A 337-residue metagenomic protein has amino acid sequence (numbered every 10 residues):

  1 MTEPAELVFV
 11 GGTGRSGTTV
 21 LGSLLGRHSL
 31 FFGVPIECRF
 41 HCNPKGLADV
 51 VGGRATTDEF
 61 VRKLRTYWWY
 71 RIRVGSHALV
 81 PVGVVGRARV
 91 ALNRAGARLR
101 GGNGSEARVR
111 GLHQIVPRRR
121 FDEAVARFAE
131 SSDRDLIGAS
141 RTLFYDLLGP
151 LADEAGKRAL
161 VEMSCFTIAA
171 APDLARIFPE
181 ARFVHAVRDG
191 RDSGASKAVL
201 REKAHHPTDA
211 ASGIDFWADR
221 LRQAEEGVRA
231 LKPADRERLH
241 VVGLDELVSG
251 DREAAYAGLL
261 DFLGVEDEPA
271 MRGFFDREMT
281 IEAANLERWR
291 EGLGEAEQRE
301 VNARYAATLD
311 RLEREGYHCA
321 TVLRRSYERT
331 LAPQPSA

Functional and structural regions predicted by a protein language model:
M1-F9, V125-A129, A198-R201, H206-P207 (+3 more regions): PAPS-dependent sulfotransferases, especially Golgi type II membrane carbohydrate sulfotransferases
T2, L136-E154, C165-D173, I177 (+1 more regions): PAPS-dependent sulfotransferase catalytic domain
L7-V8, R158-A159, R182: Short active-site oxyanion
G12-T13: P-loop (Walker A) phosphate-binding loop of NTP-binding proteins
T19-F31: A conserved segment at the C-terminal end of the G1
F32-P35, H240: Conserved catalytic segments around the Walker B and adjacent sensor/switch elements of P-loop NTPase domains
E37-L160: PAPS-dependent sulfation machinery
T56, K63-Y70, V74-G83, V90-A97 (+6 more regions): Anion-recognition interface
